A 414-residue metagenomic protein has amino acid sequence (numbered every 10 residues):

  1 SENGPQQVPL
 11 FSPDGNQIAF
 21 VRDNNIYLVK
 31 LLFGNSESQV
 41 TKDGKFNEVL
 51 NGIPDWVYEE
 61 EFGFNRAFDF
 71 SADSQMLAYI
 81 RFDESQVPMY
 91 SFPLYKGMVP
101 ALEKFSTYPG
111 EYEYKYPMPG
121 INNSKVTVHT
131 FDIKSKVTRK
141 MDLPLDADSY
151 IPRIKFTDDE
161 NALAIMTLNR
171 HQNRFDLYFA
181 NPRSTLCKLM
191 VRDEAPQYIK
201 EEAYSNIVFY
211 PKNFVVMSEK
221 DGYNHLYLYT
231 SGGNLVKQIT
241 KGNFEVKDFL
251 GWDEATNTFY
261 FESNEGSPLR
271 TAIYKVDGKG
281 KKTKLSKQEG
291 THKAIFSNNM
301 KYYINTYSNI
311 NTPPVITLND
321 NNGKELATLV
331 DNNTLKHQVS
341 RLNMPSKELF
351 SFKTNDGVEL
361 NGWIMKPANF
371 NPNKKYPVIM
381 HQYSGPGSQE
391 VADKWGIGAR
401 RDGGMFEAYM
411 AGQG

Functional and structural regions predicted by a protein language model:
S1, S36-K45, R139-D142, C187-R192 (+3 more regions): Beta-propeller fold detector
S1-N47, D146-R153: A conserved hydrophobic secondary-structure block that centers on an alpha-helix together with its immediately flanking
N3-Q6, N47-G63, D146-I151, P196-Y204 (+3 more regions): Short glycine-/Asp-/Thr-/Trp-enriched loop segments that recur within the blades of beta-propeller repeat domains
P13-D14, A72-D73, D158-D159, F209-P211 (+2 more regions): Residue-level detector of Asp-centered blade-edge/turn motifs that repeat once per structural unit in beta-propeller
G15-I18, L77, N161-I165, F214-V215 (+2 more regions): Hydrophobic beta-strand positions that form the internal "hydrophobic ladder" of WD40/Gbeta-like beta-propeller blades
V40-F68, M76-K140, N322-H337, E390-G403: Predominantly five- to eight-bladed beta-propeller fold
I80-V236: Beta-propeller domains
P152, E160, M166, K293-G414: Serine-hydrolase catalytic core recognition
